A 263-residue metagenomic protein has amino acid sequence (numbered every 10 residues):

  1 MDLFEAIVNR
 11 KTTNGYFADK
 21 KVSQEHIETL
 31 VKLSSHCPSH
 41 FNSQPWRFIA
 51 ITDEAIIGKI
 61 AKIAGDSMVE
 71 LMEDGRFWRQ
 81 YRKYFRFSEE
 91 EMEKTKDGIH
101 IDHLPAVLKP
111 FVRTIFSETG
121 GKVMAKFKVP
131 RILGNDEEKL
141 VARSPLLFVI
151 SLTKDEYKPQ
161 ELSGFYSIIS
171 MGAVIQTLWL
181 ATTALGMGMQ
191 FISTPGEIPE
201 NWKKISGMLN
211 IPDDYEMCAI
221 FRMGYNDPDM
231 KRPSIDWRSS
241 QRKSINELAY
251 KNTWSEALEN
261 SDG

Functional and structural regions predicted by a protein language model:
M1-G263: Acidic, surface-exposed loops and disordered segments
